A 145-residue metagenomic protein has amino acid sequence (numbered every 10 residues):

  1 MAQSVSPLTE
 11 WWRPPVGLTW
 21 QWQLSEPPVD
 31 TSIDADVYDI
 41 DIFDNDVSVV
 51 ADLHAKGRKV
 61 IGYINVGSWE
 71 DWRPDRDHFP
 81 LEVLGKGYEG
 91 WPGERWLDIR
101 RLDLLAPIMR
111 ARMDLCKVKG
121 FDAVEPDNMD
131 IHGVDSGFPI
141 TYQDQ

Functional and structural regions predicted by a protein language model:
A2-Q145: Glycan-processing catalytic domains of CAZymes
